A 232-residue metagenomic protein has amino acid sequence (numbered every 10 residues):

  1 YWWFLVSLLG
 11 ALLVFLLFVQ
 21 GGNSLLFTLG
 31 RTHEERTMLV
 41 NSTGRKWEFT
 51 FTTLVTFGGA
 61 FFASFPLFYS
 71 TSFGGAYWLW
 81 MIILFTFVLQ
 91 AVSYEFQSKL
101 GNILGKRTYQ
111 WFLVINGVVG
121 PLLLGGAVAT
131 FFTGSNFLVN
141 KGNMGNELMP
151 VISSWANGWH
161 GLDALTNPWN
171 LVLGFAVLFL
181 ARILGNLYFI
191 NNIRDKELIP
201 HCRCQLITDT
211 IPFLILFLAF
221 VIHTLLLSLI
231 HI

Functional and structural regions predicted by a protein language model:
Y1-F49, V55-F57: N-terminal signal-anchor module of multipass membrane proteins
Y1-S7, K106-L124, H201-I211: Alpha-helical transmembrane segments and their helix-start/interface "positive-inside/aromatic belt" motifs in integral
L12-L25, A60-F62, F85-F96: Central hydrophobic cores of alpha-helical transmembrane segments in multi-pass inner-membrane proteins across all
G22-R36, F65-S70, A91-F112, F189-C202: Membrane-interfacial helix termini and the short, flexible loops that connect transmembrane helices in multi-pass
T71-W80, L89-V177: Membrane-interface helix-loop-helix junctions at boundaries between adjacent transmembrane segments
S153-F213: Loop-centered beta-sheet repeat module
T210-I222: Hydrophobic core of alpha-helical transmembrane segments in multi-pass integral membrane proteins
I230-I232: Conserved small/polar residues in nucleotide/adenosyl-binding loops
